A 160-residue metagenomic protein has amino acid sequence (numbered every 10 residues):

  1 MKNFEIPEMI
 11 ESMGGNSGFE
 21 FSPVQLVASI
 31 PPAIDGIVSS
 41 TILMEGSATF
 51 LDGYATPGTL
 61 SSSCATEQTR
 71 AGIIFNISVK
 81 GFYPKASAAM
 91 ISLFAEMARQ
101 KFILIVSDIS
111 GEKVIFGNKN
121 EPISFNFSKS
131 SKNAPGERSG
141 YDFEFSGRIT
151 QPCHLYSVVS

Functional and structural regions predicted by a protein language model:
N3-K80, E121-G136: Solvent-exposed edge beta-strands and adjacent loop segments that serve as assembly or binding interfaces
M9, S29, P84-A88, I109-S110 (+2 more regions): Generic structural motif
S61-K119: Structured, beta-strand-rich domain cores that present glycine/charged loop surfaces used to bind extended ligands
K119-S160: Mixed-charge, glycine-accented linear interaction segment located at domain edges/termini
